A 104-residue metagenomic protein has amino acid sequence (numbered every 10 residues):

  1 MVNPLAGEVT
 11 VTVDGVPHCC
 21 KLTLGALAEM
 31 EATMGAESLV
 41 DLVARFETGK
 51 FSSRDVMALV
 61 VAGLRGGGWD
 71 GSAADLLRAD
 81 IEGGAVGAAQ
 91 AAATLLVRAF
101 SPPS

Functional and structural regions predicted by a protein language model:
M1-T12, P17, A36-R54, R65-S104: Charged interaction scaffolds used for protein-protein
C20-L22: Short capping micro-motif at the N-terminus of alpha-helices
L24-D41: Short, surface-exposed, low-complexity cationic segments
V60: A residue-level signal for conserved active-site and pocket-lining positions in enzyme catalytic cores
